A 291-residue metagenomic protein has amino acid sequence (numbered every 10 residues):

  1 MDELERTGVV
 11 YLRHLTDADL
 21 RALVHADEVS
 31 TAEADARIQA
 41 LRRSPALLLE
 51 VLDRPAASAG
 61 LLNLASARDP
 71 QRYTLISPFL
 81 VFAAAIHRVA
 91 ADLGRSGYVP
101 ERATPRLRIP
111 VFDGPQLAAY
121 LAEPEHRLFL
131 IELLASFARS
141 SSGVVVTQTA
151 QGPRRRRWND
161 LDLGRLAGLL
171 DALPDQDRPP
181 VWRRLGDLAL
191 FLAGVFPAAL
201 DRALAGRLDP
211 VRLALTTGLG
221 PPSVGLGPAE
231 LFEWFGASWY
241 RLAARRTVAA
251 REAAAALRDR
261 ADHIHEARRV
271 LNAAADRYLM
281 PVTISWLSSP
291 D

Functional and structural regions predicted by a protein language model:
M1-A267: Terminal low-complexity "docking" segments
A255, A273, R277, S285-D291: Helix-rich, well-folded core regions that mediate interactions or catalysis
V282: Acidic active-site catalytic centers that drive phospho-/nucleotidyl reactions and related ester hydrolyses
